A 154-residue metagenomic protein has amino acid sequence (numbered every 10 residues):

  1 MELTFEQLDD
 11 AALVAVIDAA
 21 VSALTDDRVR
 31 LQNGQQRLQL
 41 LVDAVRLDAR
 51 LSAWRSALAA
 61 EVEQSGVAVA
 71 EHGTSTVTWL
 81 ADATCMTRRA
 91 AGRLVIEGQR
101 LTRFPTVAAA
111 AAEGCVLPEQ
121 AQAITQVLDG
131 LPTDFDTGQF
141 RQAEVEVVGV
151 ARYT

Functional and structural regions predicted by a protein language model:
M1-T154: Conserved C-terminal region and hinge/linker of Rieske [2Fe-2S] proteins, especially in Rieske oxygenase systems
